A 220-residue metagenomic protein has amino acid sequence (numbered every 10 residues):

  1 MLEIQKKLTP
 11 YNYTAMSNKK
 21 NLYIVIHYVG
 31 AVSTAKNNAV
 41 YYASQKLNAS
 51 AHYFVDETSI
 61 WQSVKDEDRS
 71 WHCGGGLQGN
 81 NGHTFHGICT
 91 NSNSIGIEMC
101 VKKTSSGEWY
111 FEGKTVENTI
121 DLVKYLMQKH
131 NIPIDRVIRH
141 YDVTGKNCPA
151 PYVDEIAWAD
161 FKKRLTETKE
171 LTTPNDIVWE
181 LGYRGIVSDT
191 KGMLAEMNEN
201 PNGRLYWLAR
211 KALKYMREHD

Functional and structural regions predicted by a protein language model:
M1-K7, T14-S17, I24, S92-G96 (+1 more regions): Basic/polar, cationic surfaces and motifs that engage anionic cell-wall and phosphate/carboxylate ligands
M1-T90: N-terminal catalytic cores of peptidoglycan-degrading enzymes
V32, Y42-A43, D66, L122-H130 (+6 more regions): Structured segments of extracytoplasmic/periplasmic soluble domains in secreted or envelope-associated proteins
V32-N37, E112, P133, V153-A157 (+4 more regions): General structural signal for secondary-structure boundaries
E170-D220: Short, solvent-exposed alpha-helical surface patches in non-cytosolic proteins
